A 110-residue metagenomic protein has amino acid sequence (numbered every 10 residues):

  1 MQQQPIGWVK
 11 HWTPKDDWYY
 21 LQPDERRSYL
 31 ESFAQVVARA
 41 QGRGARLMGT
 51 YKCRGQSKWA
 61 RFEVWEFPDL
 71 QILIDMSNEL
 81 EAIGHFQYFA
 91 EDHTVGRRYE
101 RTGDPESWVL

Functional and structural regions predicted by a protein language model:
M1-W59, F67-I74, R97-L110: Short S/T/G/P-rich N-terminal loop/turn motif that feeds into the first structured element of a domain
E63: Conserved, mostly hydrophobic/aromatic
L80-F89: A common structural junction motif
F89-R97: A short, structured active-site edge motif that brings together acidic residues
